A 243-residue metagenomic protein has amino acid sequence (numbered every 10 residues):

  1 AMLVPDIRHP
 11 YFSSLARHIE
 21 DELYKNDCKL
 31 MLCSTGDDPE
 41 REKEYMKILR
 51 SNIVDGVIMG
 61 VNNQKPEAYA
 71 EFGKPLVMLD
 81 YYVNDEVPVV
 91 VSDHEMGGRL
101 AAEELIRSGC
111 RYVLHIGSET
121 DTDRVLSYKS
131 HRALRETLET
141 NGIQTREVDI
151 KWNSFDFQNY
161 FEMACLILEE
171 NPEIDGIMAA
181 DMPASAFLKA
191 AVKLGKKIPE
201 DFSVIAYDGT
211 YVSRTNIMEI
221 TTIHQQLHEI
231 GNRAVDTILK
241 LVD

Functional and structural regions predicted by a protein language model:
A1-I48, N52-D55, H131-R132: Amphipathic helical "hinge" segments at domain boundaries
L3, C33, G60, I116 (+1 more regions): Structural motif
H18-N26, E44, K74-M78, Y82-D243: Bacterial carbohydrate/catabolite-sensing allosteric modules
G36-P39, M59-Q64, M182-A184: Short beta->alpha connector loops
D55-V57, D175-G176: Short, Asp-centered acidic motifs that coordinate Mg2+ and/or phosphate in catalytic or ligand-binding sites
G56-Q64, Y81-E86: Acidic, Gly/Pro-rich loop/turn segments at junctions of secondary structure
P66-G73: Acidic (Asp/Glu)-rich catalytic clusters
